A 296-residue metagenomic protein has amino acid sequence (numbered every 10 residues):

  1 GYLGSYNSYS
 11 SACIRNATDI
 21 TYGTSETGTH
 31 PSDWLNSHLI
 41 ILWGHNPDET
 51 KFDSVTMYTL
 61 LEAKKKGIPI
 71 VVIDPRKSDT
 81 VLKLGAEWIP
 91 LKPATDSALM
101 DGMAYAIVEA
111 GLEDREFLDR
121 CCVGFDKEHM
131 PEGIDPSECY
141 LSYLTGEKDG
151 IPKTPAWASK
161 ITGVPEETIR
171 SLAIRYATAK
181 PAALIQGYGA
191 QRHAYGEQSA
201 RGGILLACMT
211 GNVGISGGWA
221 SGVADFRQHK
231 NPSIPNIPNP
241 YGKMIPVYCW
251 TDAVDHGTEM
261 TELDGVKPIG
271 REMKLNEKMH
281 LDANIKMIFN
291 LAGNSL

Functional and structural regions predicted by a protein language model:
G1-T59, K66-I68, V72-I73, A98 (+2 more regions): Extended redox/cofactor-interaction regions of prokaryotic respiratory oxidoreductases
T18-D19, F52-V55, V81-A86, M100-A104 (+3 more regions): Short acidic, glycine/serine/threonine-rich loops at helix termini
H30-D33, T56-T59, L99, P136 (+4 more regions): General structural feature for long, well-ordered alpha-helical segments within catalytic domains of soluble enzymes
H45-N46, P75-S78, P93-A94, I174 (+4 more regions): An acidic- and aromatic-residue-enriched active-site/binding cleft used to recognize and process polar
G67, V71, R76-A179: Long, well-ordered, tryptophan-enriched scaffold segments
T95, G150, I174-P181, Y195-Q198 (+1 more regions): Secondary-structure capping and boundary motifs in well-ordered enzyme cores
E113-F117, I169-R170, A183-L184, N212-G222: Acidic/polar loop patches that form or flank catalytic/metal-binding clefts of enzymes that bind anionic ligands
A173, I185-Y195, A200, V223 (+1 more regions): Substrate-binding/catalytic subdomain of NAD(P)-dependent oxidoreductase enzymes
